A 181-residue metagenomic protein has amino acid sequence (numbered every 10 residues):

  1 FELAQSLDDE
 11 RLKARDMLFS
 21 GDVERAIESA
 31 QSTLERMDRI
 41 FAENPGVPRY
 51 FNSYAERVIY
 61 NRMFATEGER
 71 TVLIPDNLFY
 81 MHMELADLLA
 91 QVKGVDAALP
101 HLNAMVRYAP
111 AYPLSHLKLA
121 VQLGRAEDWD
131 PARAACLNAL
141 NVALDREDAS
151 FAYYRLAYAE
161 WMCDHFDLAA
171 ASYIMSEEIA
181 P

Functional and structural regions predicted by a protein language model:
Q5, R70-N77, A111, D148: Structural signature of alpha-solenoid helical repeat junctions
R15, D87, V121, Y158-W161: Residue-level recognition of tetratricopeptide repeat
V23-E24, V95, W129, F166: TPR-repeat structural position
D38, P110, L144-E147, P181: Short coil turns that delineate tetratricopeptide repeat
E43, M81, S115, A149-A152: TPR alpha-solenoid repeat register
